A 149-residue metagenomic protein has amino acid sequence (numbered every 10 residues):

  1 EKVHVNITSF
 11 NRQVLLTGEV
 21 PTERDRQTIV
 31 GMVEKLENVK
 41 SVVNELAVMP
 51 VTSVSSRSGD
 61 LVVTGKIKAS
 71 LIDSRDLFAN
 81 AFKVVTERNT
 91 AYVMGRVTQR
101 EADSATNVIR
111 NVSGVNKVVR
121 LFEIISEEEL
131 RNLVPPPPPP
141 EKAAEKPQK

Functional and structural regions predicted by a protein language model:
E1-K149: N-terminal targeting leaders
